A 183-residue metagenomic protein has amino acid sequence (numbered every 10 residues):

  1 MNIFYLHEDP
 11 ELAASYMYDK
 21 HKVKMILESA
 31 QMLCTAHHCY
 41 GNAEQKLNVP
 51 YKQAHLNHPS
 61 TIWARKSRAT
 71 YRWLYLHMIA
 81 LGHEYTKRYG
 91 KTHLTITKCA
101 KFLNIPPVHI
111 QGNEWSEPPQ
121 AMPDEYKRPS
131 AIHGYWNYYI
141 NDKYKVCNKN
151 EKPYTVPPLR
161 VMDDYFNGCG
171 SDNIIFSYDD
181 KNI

Functional and structural regions predicted by a protein language model:
M1-H93: An N-terminal structural lobe/cap that precedes and organizes the functional/catalytic core across diverse proteins
H77-M78, K98-A100: Phosphate/pyrophosphate-binding catalytic cores of soluble transferases and nucleic-acid-acting enzymes
T86-Y89, C99, L103-I110: Short alpha-helical interface elements
I105-I183: Aromatic-residue-lined binding/catalytic grooves and analogous aromatic/hydrophobic interfacial grooves in multimeric
